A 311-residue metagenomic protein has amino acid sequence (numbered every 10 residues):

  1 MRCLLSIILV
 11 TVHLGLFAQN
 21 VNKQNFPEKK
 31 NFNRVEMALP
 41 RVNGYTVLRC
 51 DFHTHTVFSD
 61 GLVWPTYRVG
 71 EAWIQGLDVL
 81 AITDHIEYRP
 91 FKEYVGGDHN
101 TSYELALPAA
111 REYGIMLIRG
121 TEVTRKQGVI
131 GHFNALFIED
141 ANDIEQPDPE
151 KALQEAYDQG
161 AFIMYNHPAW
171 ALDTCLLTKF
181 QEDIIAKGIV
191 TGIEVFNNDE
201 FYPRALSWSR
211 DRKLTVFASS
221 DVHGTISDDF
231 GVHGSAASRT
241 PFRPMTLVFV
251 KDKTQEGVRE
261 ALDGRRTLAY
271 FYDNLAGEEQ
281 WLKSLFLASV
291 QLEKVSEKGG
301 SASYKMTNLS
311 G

Functional and structural regions predicted by a protein language model:
M1-L5: Positively charged n-region of N-terminal signal peptides that target proteins for export
I8-F17: Hydrophobic h-region of N-terminal signal peptides that target proteins for export in Gram-negative bacteria
Q19-C50, V69, Q127-I138, D173-G311: Charged catalytic cores and adjacent phosphate/nucleic-acid-binding surfaces used for phosphate/nucleic-acid chemistry
P27-A161, N166, T174-C175, D183-D211: A metal-dependent hydrolase metal-coordination microenvironment
H85, V123, A169, V222 (+1 more regions): Residue-level "edge-of-site" marker
